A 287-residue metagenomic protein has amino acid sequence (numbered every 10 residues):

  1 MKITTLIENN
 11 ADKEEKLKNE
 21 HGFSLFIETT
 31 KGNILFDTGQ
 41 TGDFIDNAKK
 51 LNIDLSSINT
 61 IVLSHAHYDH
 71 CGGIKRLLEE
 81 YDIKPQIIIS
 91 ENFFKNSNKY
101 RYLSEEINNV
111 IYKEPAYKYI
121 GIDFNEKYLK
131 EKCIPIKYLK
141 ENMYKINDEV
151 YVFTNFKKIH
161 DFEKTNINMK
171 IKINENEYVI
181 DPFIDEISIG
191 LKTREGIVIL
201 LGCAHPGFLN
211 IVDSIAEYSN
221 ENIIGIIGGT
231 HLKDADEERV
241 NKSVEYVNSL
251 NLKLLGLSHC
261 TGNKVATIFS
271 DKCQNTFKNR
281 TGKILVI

Functional and structural regions predicted by a protein language model:
M1-K16, F94, K170-I180, G228-L232: Glycine-rich phosphate-binding "P-loop"
K2-L51, P182-L200: Conserved beta-strand hairpin/beta-sheet module of binuclear metal-dependent hydrolase folds, prominently
I27, D37, A48, H65 (+4 more regions): Divalent metal-coordination and catalytic microenvironments
I34-F36, I146-N155, V198-L201: Short hydrophobic-aromatic micro-motifs
G39-G42, F93, H205, L232: Short glycine-enriched loops at secondary-structure junctions
D43-K95, A216-G225, N248, K253-L254: Active-site metal-binding motif and surrounding structural segment of the metallo-beta-lactamase
H67-H70, V179-T281: Cap/insert and terminal regions of metallo-dependent hydrolase folds
N96-I187, S249, K278-I287: Metallo-beta-lactamase
